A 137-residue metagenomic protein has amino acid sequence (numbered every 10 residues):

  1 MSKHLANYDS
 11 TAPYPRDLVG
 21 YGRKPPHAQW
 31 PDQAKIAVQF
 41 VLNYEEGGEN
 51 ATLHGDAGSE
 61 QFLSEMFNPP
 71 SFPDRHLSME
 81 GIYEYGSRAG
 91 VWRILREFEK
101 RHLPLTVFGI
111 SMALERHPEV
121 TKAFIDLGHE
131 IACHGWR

Functional and structural regions predicted by a protein language model:
S2-R137: Catalytic alpha-helical scaffold of carbohydrate-active enzymes acting on polysaccharides/glycoconjugates
